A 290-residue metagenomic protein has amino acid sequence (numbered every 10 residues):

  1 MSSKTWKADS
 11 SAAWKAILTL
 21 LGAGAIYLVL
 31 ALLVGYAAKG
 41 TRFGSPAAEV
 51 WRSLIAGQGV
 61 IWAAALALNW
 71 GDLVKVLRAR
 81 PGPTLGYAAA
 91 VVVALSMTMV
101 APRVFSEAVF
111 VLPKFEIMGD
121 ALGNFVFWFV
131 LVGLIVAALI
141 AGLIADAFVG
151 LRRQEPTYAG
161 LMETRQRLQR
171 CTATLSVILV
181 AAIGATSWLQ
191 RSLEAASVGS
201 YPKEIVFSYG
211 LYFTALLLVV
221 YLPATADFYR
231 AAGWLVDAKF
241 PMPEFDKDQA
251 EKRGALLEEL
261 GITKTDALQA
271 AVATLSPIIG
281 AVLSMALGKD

Functional and structural regions predicted by a protein language model:
T5-F105: An N-terminal, globular interaction/scaffold subdomain
W6-A25, A79-L95, Y158-A181, E251-I279: Loop-to-transmembrane boundary segments
V29-R42, M97-E116, A145-R152, A181-S197 (+1 more regions): Membrane-helix interface motif
G44-V60, G119-A141, K203-Y221: Alpha-helical transmembrane segments
W62-L179: Internal, hydrophobic cores of structured domains that mediate oligomerization or house catalytic pockets within large
P113-F125, Q190-G210, A273-D290: Hydrophobic alpha-helical transmembrane segments and immediately flanking/interface helices in integral membrane
R165-G233: A contiguous, surface-oriented mixed alpha/beta subdomain in the mid-to-C-terminal portion of proteins that forms
A226-D290: Alpha-helical oligomerization segments
